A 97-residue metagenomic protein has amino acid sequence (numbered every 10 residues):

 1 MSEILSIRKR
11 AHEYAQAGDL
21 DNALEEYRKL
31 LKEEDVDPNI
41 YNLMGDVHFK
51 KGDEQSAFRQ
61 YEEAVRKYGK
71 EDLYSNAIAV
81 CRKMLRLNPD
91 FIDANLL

Functional and structural regions predicted by a protein language model:
M1-L97: Repeat-based scaffolding regions
